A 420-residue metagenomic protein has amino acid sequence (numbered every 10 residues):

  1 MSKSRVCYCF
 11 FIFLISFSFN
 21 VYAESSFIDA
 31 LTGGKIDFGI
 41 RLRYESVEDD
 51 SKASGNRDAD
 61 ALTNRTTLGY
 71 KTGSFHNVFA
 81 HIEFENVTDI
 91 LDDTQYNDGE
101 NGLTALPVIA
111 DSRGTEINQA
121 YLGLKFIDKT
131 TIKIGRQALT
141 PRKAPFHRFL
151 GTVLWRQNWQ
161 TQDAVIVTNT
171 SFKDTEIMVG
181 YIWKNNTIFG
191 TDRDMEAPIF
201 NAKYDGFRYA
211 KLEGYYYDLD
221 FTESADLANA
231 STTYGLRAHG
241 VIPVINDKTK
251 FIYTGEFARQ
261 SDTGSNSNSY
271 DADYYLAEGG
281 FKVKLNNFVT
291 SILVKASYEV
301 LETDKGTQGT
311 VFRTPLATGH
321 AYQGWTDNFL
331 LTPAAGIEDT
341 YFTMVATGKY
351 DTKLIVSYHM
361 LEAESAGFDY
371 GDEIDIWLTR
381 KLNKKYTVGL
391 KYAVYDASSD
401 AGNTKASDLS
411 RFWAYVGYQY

Functional and structural regions predicted by a protein language model:
M1-Y8: Bacterial N-terminal signal peptides that target proteins for export
F13, N20-I36, K305-T318, W325-I337 (+1 more regions): Outer-membrane beta-barrel biogenesis signature
S26-D49, H76-I82, T175: Transmembrane beta-strand segments of Gram-negative outer membrane beta-barrel proteins
G34, E116-N118, T161-D163: Envelope-exposed proteins and targeting segments
D37-R41, R65-G69, Q119-G123, K133 (+6 more regions): One-face residue pattern on beta-strands with alternating periodicity enriched for small/polar residues
E45-N64, T72-Y121, F126, L139-R156 (+3 more regions): Surface-exposed loop and membrane-interface regions of Gram-negative outer-membrane beta-barrel proteins
D128-I132, T152-T307, F342, T347 (+6 more regions): Signature for the C-terminal beta-barrel architecture of outer-membrane proteins
D408-Y420: Outer-membrane beta-barrel "beta-signal"
